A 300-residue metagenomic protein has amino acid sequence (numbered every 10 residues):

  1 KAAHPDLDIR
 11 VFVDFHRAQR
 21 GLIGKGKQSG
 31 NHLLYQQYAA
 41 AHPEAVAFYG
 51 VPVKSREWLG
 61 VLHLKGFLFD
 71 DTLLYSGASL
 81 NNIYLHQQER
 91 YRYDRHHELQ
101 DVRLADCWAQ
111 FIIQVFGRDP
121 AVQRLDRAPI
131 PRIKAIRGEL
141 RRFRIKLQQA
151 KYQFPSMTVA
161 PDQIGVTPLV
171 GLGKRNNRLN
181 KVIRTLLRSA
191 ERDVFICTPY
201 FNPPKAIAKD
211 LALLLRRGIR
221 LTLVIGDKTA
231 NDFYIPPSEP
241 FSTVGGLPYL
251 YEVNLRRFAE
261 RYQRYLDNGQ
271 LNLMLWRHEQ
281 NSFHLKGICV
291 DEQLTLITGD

Functional and structural regions predicted by a protein language model:
K1, R184-R192: Secondary-structure "cap/kink" motif recognition
A2-T72, A78, Q87-R90, D94-A105 (+3 more regions): PLD/PLD-like phosphodiesterase catalytic module centered on the HKD motif
F69, Y75-S76, L85-H86, R95-H96 (+2 more regions): Extended catalytic-interface subdomain
N81-I83: Short, surface-exposed beta-strand-loop junctions and turns on beta-sheet-rich folds
P120-A121, L125-L179: Active-site cores of enzymes that catalyze phosphoryl transfer or operate on phosphate-rich substrates
P168-L172, R192-C197: Glycine- and acidic
N176, L186-L187, I235: Hydrophobic, structured segments
R178-V182, A206: Well-ordered alpha-helical segments embedded in enzymatic catalytic cores
